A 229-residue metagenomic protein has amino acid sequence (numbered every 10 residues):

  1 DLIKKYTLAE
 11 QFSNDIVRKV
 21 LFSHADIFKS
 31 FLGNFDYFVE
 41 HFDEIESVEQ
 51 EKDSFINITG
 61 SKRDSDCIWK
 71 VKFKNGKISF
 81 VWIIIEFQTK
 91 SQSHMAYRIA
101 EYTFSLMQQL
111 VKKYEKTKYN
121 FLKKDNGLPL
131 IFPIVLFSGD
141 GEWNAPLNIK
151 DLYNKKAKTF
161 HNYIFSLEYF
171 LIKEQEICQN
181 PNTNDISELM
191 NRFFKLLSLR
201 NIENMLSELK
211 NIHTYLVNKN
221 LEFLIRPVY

Functional and structural regions predicted by a protein language model:
D1-Y229: Elongated, amphipathic alpha-helical interaction scaffolds
